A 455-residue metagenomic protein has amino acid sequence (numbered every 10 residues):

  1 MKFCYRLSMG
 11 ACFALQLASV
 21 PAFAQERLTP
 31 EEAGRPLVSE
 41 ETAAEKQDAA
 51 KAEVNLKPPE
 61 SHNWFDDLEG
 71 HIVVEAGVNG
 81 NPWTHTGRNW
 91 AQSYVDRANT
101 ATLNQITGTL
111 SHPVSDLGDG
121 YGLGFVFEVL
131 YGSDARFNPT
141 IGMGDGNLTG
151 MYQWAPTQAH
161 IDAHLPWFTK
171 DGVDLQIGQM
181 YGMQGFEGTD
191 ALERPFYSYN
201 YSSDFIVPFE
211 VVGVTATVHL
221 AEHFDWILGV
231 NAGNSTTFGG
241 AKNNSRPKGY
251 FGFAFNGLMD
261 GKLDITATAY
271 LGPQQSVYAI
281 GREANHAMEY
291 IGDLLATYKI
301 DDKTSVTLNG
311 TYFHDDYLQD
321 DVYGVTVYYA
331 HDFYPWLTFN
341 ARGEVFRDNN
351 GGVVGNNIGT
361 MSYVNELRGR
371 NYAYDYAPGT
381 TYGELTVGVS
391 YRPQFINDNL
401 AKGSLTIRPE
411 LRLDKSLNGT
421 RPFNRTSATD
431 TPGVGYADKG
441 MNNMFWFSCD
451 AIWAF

Functional and structural regions predicted by a protein language model:
K2-W90, R368-Y372, F455: N-terminal periplasmic/intermembrane-space "pro-region" immediately following the signal or transit peptide
A11, A241-P247, G433-Y436, G440: Hydrophobic secondary-structure block in the mid-to-C-terminal portion of proteins
R27, Y94-V95, N138, G146-T149 (+2 more regions): Outer-membrane beta-barrel pore domains
P59-S235, N243-S245, F255-D260, D264 (+1 more regions): Outer membrane beta-barrel
D66, N99-I106, Y152-T157, P208-V212 (+5 more regions): Residues that define the transmembrane beta-barrel architecture of outer-membrane proteins
L117, R136, T236-G240, S276-Y278 (+1 more regions): A generic structural signal for short coil/turn motifs at secondary-structure boundaries
P195-S198, G229-G240, G249, Y270-G281: Active-site-proximal beta-alpha loop/turn segments in soluble metabolic enzymes
